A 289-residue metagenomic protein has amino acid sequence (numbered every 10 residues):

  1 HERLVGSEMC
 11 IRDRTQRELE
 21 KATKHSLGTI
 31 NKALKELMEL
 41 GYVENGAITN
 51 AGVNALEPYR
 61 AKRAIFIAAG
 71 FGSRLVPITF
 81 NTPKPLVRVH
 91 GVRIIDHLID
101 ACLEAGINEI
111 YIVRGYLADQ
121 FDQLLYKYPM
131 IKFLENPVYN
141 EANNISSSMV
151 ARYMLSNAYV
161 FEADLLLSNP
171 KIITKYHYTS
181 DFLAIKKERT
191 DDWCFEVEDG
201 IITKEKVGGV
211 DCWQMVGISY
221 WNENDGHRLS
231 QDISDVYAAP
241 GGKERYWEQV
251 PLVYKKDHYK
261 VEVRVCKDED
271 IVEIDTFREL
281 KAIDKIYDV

Functional and structural regions predicted by a protein language model:
H1-G6, C10-I11: Single conserved hydrophobic/aromatic residue that forms the stacking wall/gate of nucleotide- or nucleobase-binding
Q16-E18, A22-T23, N54-A118: N-terminal glycine-rich phosphate-binding loop and ensuing alpha1 helix
K24-E36: Short amphipathic alpha-helical interaction segments
M38-A47: A short, conserved structural fragment
A47-T49, V53-A64, M215-V289: Conserved alpha/beta core of the MobA/IspD/sugar-nucleotide pyrophosphorylase nucleotidyltransferase superfamily
P85, M130-K132, K260-E262: Conserved beta-strand segments of alpha/beta enzyme cores
D122-W193: Conserved beta-loop-beta/alpha segment of the NTase-like Rossmann-fold superfamily that binds/positions NTPs
N169-G241: Conserved core of the sugar-phosphate nucleotidyltransferase
